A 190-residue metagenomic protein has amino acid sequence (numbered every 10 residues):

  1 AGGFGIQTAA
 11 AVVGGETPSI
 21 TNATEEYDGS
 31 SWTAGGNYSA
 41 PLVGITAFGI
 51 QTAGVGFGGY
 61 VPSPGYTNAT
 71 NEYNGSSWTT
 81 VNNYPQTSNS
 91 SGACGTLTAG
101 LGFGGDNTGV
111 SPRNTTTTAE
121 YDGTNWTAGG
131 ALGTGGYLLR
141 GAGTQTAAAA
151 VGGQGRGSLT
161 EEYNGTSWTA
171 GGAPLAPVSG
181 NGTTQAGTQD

Functional and structural regions predicted by a protein language model:
A1-D190: Polar, enzyme-active/binding microenvironments
